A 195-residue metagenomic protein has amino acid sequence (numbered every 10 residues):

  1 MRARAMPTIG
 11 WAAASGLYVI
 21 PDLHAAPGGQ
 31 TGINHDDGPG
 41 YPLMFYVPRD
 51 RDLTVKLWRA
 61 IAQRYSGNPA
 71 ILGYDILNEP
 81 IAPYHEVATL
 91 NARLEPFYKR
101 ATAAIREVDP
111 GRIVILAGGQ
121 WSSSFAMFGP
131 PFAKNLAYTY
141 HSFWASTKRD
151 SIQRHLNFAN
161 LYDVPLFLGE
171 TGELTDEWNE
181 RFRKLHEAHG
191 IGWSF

Functional and structural regions predicted by a protein language model:
M1-G29, I33-G73, F97-A104: An active-site-proximal structural segment forming one wall of the substrate-binding cleft that immediately precedes
V55-F195: Extracellular glycoside hydrolase catalytic/binding regions
